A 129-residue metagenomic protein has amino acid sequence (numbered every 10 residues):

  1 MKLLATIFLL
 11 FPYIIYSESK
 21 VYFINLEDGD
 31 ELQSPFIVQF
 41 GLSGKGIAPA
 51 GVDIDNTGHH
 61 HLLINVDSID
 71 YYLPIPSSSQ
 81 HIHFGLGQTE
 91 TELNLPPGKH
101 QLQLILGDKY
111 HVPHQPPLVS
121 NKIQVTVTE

Functional and structural regions predicted by a protein language model:
P12-I14: N-terminal signal peptide c-region/cleavage motif recognized by signal peptidases
S17-Q33: Short, compositionally biased P/S/T/A/G/V-rich stretches that sit at domain boundaries
F36-F40, T89-T91, G98-L106: Short, well-structured beta-strand segments within conserved domains
G41-G51: Short amphipathic, basic-aromatic surface patches that mediate peripheral association with negatively charged
V52-H60, V119: Short coil-to-beta strand junction motifs in C2/discoidin
I69, G107-Q115: Short acidic/polar inter-strand loop motif in beta-rich domains
T89-L93, N121-I123: Short strand-edge motifs at loop-to-beta-strand transitions and within beta-strands of extracellular beta-rich domains
Q115-E129: Short beta-strand elements
